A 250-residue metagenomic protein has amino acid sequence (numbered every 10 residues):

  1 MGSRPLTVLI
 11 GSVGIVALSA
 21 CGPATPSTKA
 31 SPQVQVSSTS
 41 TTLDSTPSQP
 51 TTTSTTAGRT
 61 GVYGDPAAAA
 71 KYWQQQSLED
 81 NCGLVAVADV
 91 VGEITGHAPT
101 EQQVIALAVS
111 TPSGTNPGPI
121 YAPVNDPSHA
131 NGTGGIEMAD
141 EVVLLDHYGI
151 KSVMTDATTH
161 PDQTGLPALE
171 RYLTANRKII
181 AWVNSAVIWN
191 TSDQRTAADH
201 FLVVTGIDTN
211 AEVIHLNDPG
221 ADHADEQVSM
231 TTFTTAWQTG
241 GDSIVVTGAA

Functional and structural regions predicted by a protein language model:
M1-S19: Sec-dependent bacterial lipoprotein signal peptides
C21-M138, S192-R195, T209: Active-site-adjacent structural segments surrounding the nucleophilic cysteine of cysteine proteases and isopeptidases
G22-T25, A30-V34, A57-G61, T174 (+2 more regions): Noncatalytic regulatory segments and standalone regulatory/sensor domains
L78, G83-V90, E137-L144, D162-L169 (+2 more regions): Stable alpha-helical elements in mature extracytoplasmic
N81-G83, S152-D156, I179-V183, V203 (+2 more regions): Structural recognition of the beta-strand scaffold that forms the well-ordered cores of secreted hydrolase catalytic
A86, V90-A98, A108-P112, L145-G149 (+3 more regions): Sec/Tat-exported extracytoplasmic proteins
S128-D162, T174: Mid-length scaffold segments of soluble, non-membrane domains
D162-I214: Active-site-adjacent substructure of cysteine-protease-like catalytic cores
